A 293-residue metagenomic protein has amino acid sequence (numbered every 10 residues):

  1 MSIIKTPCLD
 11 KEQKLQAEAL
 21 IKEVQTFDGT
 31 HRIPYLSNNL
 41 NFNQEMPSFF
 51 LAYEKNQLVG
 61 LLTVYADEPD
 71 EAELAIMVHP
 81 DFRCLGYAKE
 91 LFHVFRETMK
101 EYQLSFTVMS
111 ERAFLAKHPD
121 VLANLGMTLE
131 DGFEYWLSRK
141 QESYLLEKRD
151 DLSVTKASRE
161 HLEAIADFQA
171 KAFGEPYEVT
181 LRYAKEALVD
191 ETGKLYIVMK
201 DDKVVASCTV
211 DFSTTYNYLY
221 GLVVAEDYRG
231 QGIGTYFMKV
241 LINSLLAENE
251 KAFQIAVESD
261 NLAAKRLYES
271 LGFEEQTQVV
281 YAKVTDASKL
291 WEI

Functional and structural regions predicted by a protein language model:
M1-L36, E147-P176: Short amphipathic alpha-helix that is part of the acyltransferase structural core
Q25, I33-F95, M99, C208-N217: Conserved donor-binding loop and adjoining core beta-sheet/short helix segment in diverse acyl/aminoacyl transferases
E71, M99-A113, L245-A256: Conserved GNAT acetyl-CoA-binding A-motif
A75, H79, R83, A225 (+2 more regions): Residue-level recognition of the GNAT/N-acetyltransferase active site
C84-E97, G221-V224, G230-A247, K265-S270: Conserved acetyl-CoA-binding loop-helix of GNAT-fold acetyltransferases
K89, Q103, R112-G132, Q231 (+2 more regions): Conserved active-site alpha-helix within GNAT-family acetyltransferase domains
F133-H161, K251, A256-L262, Q278-I293: C-terminal "cap" of GNAT-fold acetyltransferases
D167-T209, S213: A mid-sequence, solvent-exposed acidic-amphipathic segment
